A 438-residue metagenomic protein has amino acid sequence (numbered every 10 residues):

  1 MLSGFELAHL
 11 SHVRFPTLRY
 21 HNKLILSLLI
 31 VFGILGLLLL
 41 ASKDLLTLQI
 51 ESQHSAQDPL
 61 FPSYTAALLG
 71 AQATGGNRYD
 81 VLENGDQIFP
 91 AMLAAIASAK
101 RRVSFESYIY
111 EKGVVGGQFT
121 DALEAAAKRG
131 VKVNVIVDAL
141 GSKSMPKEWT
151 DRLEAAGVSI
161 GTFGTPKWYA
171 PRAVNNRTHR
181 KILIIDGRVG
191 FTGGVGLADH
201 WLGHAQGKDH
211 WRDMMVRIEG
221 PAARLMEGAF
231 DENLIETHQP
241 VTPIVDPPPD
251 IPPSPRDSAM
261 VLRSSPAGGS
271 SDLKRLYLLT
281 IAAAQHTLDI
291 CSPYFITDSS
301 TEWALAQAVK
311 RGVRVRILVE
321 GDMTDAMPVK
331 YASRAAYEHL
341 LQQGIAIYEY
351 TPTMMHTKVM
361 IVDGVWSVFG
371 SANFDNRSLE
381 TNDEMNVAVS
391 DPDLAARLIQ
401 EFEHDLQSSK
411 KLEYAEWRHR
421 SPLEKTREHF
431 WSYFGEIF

Functional and structural regions predicted by a protein language model:
L2-F438: Charged, low-complexity intrinsically disordered terminal segments
